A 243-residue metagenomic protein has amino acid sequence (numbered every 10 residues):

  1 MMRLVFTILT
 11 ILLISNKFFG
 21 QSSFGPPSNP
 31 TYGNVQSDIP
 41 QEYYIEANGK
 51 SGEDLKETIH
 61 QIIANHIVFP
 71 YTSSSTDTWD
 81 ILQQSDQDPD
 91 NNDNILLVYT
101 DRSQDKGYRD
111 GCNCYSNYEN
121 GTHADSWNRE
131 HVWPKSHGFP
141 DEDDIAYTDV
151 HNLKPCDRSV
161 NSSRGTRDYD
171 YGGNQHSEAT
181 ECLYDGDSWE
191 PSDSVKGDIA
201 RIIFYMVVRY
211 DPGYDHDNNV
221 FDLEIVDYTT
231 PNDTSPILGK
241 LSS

Functional and structural regions predicted by a protein language model:
M1-F24: Bacterial Sec-dependent N-terminal signal peptides
L9, I95-L97, N152-P155: Beta-sheet entry/capping signal
N16, H66-P70, D105, R164 (+2 more regions): Short secondary-structure junctions and interdomain/linker hinges
F18-D105: N-terminal module-boundary/linker segments of secreted carbohydrate-active enzymes
D77-Q87, C114-G121, W189-E190: Intrinsically disordered, low-complexity boundary segments flanking structured domains
I95-L96, R102-S126: Short, His- and charge-rich active-site/binding loops that engage polyanionic ligands
S116-S243: Domain-level detector of nuclease and nuclease-like folds in predominantly extracellular/periplasmic contexts
